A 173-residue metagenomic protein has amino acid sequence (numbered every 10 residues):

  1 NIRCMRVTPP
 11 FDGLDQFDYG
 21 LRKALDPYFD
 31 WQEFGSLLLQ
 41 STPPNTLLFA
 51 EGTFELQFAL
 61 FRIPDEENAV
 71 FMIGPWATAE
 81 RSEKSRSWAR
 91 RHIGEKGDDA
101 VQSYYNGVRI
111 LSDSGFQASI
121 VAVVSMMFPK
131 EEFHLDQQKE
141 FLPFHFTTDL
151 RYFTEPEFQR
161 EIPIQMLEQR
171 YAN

Functional and structural regions predicted by a protein language model:
N1-F17: Intrinsically disordered, low-complexity terminal regulatory regions
L21-N173: Hydrophobic, helix-rich cores of sensory/ligand-binding and other regulatory modules that couple small-molecule
